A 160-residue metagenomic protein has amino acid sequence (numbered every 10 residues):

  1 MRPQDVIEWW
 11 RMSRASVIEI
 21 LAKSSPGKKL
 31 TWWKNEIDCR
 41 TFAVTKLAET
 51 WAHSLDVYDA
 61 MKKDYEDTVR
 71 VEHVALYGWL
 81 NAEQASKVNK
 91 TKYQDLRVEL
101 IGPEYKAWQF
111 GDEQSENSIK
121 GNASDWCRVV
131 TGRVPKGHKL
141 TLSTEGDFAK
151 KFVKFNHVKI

Functional and structural regions predicted by a protein language model:
M1-E8, K29-R40: Acidic/His metal-coordination segments adjacent to aromatic residues that form catalytic metal sites in metalloenzymes
M1-I18, A22-K23, D64, V69-V71: Short, helix-capping/interhelical loops that line the mouth of catalytic, cofactor-, or ligand-binding pockets
V6-W9, S13, F42-K46, V74 (+1 more regions): Amphipathic alpha-helix face/heptad-repeat signature
A22-L30, I101: Acidic-glycine-rich active-site phosphate/pyrophosphate-binding loop
W32-K87, W126: Short, contiguous alpha-helical
D59-Y65, V88-K90, T131-L140: Short helix-capping/linker segments at secondary-structure and domain boundaries
K87-D125: Glycine/small-residue-rich hydrophobic helix-like segments
Q114-I160: C-terminal interaction segments
